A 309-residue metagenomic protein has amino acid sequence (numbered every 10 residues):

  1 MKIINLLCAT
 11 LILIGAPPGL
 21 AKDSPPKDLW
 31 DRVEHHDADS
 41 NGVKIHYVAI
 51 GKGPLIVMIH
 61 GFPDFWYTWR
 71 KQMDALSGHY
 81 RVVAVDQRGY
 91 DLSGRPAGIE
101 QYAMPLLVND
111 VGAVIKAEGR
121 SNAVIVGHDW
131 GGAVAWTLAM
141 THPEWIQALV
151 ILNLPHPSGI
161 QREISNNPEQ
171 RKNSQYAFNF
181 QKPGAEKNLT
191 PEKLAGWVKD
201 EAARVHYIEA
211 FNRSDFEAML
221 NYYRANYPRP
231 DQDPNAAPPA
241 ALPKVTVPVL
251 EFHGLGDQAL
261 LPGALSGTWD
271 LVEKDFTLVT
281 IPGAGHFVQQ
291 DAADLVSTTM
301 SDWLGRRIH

Functional and structural regions predicted by a protein language model:
K2-A9: Sec-dependent signal peptide recognition, specifically the positively charged N-region followed immediately by
G19-A21: Boundary at the C-terminal end of the N-terminal hydrophobic targeting segment
D23-V33, V43-I45, L55, V83 (+5 more regions): Flexible "cap/lid" subdomain of the alpha/beta-hydrolase fold that forms the substrate-access gate
V43, A49-S93: Conserved HGGG/HGGXW glycine-rich cap/lid loop of the alpha/beta-hydrolase fold
A284-A293, S297: Catalytic histidine-centered segment of alpha/beta-hydrolase-like enzymes
